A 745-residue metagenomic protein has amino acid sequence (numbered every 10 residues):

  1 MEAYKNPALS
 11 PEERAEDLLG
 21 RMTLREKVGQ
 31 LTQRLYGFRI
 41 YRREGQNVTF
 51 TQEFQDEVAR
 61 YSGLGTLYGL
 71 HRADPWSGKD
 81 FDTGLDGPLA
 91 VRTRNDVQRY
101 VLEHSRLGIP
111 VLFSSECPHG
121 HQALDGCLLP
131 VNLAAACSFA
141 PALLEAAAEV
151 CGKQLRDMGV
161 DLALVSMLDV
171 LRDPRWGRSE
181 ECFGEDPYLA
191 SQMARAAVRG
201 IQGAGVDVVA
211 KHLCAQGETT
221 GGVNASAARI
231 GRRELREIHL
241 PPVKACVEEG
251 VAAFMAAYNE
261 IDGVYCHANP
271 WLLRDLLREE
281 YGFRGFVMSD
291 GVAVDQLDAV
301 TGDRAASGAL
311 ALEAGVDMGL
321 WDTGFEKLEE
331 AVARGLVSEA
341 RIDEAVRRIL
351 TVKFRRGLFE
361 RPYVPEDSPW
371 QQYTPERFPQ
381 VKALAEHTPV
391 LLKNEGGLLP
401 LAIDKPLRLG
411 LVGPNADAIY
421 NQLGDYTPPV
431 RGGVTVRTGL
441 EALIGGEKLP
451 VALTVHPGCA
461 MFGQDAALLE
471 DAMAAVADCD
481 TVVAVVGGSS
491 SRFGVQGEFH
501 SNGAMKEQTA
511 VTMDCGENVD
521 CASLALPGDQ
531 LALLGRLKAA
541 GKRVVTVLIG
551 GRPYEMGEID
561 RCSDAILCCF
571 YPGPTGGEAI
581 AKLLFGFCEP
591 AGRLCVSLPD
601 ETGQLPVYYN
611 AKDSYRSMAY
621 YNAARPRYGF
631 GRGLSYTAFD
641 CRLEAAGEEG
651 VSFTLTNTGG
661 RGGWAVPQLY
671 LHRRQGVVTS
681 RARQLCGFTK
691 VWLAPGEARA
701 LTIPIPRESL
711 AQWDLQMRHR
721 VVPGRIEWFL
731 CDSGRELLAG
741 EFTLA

Functional and structural regions predicted by a protein language model:
M1-Q716, R720-R735, E741-A745: Glycoside hydrolase catalytic-domain context in secreted enzymes
